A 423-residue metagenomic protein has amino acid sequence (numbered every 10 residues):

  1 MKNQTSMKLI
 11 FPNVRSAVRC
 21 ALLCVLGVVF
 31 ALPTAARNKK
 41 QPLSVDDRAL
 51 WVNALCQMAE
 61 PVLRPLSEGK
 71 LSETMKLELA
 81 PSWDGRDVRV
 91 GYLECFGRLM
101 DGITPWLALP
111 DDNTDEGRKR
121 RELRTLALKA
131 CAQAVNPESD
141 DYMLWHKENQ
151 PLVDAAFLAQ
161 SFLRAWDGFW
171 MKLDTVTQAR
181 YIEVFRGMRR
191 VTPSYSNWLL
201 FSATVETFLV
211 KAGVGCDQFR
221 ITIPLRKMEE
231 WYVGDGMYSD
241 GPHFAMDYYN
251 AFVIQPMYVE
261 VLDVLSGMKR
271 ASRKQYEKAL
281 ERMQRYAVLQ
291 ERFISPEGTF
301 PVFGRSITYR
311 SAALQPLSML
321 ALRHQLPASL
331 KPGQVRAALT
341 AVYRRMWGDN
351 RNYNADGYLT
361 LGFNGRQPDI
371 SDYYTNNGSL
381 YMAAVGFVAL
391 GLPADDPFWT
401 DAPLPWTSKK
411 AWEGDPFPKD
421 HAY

Functional and structural regions predicted by a protein language model:
Q4-L22: Bacterial N-terminal signal peptides that target proteins for export
C20-A31: Bacterial N-terminal signal peptides
R37-E94, P105, T125-A130: Low-complexity, Ser/Thr/Pro/Gly-enriched N-terminal "stalk/linker" regions
R64-D84, V342-Y423: CBM-like carbohydrate-recognition segments
Y92, I103-W106, R120-L280, R292-Q315 (+1 more regions): Aromatic-lined, polymer-binding surfaces characteristic of secreted/periplasmic polysaccharide-degrading enzymes
C95-L99: Extended HEAT/HEAT-like alpha-solenoid repeat tracts in very large eukaryotic scaffold/adaptor proteins
D101, L107-D111, H421: Beta-sandwich/jelly-roll carbohydrate-recognition scaffolds of carbohydrate-active enzymes
F244-L359, P368-D395: Long, repeat-rich segments with strong aromatic
